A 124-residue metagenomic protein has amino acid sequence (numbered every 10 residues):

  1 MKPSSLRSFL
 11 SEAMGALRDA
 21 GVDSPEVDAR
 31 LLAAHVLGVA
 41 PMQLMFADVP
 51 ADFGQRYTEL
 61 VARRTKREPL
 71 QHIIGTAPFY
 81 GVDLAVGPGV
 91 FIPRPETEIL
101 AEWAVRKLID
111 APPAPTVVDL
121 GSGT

Functional and structural regions predicted by a protein language model:
M1, D23-R30, T65-Q71, L120-T124: Short, functional N-terminal and low-complexity linear motifs
M1, L17-A20, Q55, A85 (+1 more regions): Generic detector of short alpha-helix boundary/capping microenvironments and adjacent low-complexity segments
M1-M45, V49: Non-catalytic accessory regions of SAM-dependent methyltransferases
S4-E12, A16, E68-F79, E96 (+1 more regions): Generic hydrophobic segment detector
R18-G21, L37, T65, L108 (+1 more regions): Secondary-structure transition/hinge residues
E26, A33-R106: Conserved AdoMet
E96-T124: Conserved SAM/SAH cofactor-binding pocket of Class I
